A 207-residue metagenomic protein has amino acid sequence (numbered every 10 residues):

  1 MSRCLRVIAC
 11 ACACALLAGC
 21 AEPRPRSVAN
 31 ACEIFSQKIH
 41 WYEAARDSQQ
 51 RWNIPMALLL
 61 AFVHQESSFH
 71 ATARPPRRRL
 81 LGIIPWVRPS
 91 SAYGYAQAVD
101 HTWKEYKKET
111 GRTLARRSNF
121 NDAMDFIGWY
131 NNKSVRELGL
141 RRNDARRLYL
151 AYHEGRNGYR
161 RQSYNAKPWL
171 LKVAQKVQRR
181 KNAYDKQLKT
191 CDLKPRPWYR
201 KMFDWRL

Functional and structural regions predicted by a protein language model:
M1-I8: Bacterial N-terminal signal peptides that target proteins for export
L17-G19: C-terminal motif of bacterial Sec signal peptides marking the signal peptidase cleavage site
A21-P195: Catalytic glycan-binding domains that act on GlcNAc-containing polysaccharides
L193-L207: Low-complexity, Gly/Ser/Thr/Pro-rich intrinsically disordered linker/tail segments
